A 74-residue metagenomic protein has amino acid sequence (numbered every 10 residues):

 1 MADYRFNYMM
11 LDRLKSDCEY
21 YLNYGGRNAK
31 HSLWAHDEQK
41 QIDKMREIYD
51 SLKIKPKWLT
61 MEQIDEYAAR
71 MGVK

Functional and structural regions predicted by a protein language model:
A2-L33: N-terminal acidic leader/helix
A29-V73: Short, charge-rich amphipathic interface segments used for partner binding and complex assembly
